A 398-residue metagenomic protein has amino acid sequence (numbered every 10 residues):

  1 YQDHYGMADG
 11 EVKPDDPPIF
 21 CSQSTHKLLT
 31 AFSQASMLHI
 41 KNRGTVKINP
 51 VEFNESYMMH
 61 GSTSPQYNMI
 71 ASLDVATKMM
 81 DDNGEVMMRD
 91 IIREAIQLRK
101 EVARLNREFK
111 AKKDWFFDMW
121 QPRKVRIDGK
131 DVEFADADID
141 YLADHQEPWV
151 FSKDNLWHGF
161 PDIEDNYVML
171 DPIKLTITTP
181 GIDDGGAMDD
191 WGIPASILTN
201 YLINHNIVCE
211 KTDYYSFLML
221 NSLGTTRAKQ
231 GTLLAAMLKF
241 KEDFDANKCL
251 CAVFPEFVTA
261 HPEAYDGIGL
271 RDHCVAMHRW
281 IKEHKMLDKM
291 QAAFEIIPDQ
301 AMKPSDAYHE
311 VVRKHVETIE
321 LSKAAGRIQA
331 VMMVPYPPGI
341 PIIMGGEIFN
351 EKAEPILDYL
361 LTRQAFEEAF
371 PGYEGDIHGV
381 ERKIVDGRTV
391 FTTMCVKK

Functional and structural regions predicted by a protein language model:
Y1-N106: Conserved PLP-enzyme active-site core in the AAT-like
A8-K13, D82-K398: Non-catalytic terminal extensions of PLP-dependent enzymes
